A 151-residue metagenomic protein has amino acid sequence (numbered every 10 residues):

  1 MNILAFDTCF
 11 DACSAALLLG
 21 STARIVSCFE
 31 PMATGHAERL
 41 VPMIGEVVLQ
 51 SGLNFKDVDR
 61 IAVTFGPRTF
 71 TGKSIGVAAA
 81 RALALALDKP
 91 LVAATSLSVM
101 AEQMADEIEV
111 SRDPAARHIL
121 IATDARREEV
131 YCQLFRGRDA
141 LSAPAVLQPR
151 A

Functional and structural regions predicted by a protein language model:
M1-F65: N-terminal beta-alpha supersecondary unit
A12, T69, R127-E129: Glycine-rich nucleotide phosphate-binding loop and flanking beta-alpha elements of Rossmann-like dinucleotide-binding
A23, G35, P90-A151: Surface "functional belts" at beta-alpha junctions
I44, A79-L83, M100-M104: Buried hydrophobic packing segments
V47-S51, A86, M104: Stable alpha-helical structural segments in soluble proteins, enriched in small hydrophobic residues
L53, L85, S111-R112: Short, charge-rich binding segments
A62-S96: DPxDG-like acidic metal-binding loop motif
